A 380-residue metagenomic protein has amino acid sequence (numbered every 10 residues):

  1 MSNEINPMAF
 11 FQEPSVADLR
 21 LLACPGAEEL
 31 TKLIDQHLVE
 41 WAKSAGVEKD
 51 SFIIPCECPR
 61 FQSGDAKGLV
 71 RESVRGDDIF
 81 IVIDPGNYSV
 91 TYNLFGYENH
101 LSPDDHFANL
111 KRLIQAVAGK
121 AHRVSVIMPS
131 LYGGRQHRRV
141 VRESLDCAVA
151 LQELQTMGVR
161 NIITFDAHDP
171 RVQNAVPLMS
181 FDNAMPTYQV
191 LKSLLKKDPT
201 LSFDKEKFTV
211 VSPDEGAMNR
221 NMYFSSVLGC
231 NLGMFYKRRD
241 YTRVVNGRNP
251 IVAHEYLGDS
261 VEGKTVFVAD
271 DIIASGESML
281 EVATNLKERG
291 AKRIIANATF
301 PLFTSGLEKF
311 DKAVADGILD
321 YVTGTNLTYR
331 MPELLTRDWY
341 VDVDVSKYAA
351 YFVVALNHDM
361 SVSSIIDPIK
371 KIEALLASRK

Functional and structural regions predicted by a protein language model:
M1-K380: PRPP-associated nucleotide enzymes
